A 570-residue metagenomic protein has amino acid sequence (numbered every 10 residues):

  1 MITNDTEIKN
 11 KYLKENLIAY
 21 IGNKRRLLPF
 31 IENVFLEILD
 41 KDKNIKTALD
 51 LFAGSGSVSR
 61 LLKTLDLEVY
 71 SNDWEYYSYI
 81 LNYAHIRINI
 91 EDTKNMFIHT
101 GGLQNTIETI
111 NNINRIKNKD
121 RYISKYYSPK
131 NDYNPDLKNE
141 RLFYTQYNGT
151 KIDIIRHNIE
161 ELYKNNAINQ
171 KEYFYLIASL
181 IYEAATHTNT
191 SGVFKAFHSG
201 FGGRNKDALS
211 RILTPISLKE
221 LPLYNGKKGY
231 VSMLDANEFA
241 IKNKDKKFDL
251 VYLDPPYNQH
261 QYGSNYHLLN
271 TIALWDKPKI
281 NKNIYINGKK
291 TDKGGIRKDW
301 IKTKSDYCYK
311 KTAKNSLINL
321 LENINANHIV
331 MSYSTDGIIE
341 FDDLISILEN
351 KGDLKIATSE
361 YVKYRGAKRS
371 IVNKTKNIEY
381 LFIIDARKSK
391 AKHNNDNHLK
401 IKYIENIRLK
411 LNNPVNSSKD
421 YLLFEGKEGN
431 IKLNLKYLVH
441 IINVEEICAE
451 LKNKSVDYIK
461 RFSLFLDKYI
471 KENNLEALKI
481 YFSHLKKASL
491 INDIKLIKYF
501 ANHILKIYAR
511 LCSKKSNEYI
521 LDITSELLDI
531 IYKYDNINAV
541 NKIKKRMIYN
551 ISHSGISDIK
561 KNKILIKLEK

Functional and structural regions predicted by a protein language model:
M1-F52, S57-L65, Y79-L81, I88 (+4 more regions): S-adenosyl-L-methionine
I31, A48-L62, S71-Y76, D245-N265 (+1 more regions): Conserved proline-anchored active-site loop of SAM-dependent methyltransferases that bridges a beta-strand
E68, N72-K219, G263-C308: Class I S-adenosyl-L-methionine-dependent methyltransferase module
D92-N95, G229-A236: Conserved SAM-binding strand-loop segment of SAM-dependent methyltransferases
E238-D245: Short conserved loop adjoining the S-adenosyl-L-methionine
R297-E360: Conserved Class I SAM-dependent methyltransferase catalytic core
F341-I345, K351-H398: Class I S-adenosyl-L-methionine
K495-K570: Long, highly charged alpha-helical interaction/scaffolding segments
